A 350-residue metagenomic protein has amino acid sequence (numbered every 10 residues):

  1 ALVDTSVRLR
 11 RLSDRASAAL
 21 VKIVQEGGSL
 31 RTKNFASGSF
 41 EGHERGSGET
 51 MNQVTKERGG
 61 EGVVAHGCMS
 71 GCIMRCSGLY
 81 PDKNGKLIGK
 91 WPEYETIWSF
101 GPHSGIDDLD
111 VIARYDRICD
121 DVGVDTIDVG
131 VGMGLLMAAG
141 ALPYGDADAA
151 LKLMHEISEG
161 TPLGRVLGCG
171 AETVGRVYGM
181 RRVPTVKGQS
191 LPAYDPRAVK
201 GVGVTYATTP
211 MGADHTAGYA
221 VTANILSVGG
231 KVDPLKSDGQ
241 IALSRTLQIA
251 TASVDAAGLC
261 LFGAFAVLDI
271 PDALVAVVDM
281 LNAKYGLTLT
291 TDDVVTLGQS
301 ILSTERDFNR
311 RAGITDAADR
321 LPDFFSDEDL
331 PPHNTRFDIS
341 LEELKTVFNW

Functional and structural regions predicted by a protein language model:
A1-W350: Extended C-terminal regions of large enzymes
